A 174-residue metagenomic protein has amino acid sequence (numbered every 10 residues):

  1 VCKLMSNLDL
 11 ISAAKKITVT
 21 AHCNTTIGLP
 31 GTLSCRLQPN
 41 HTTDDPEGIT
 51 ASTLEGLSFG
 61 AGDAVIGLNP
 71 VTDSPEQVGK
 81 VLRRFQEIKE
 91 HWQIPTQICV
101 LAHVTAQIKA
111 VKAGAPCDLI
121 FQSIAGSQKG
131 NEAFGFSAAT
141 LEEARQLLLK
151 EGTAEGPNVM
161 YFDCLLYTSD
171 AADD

Functional and structural regions predicted by a protein language model:
V1-D9: Low-complexity, highly charged intrinsically disordered N-terminal segments that act as targeting/localization
L8-S34: N-terminal amphipathic alpha-helix/helix-capping segment at the start of soluble metabolic enzymes
S34-G48: Active-site mouth loops of central-metabolism enzymes
G56: Conserved, mostly hydrophobic/aromatic
V65-L82: Glycine-rich, proline-tolerant flexible connector loops at the mouths of alpha/beta enzymes
V78-V100, A144-E151: Alpha-helix-loop-beta-strand connector modules within alpha/beta enzyme cores
K112-C164: Phosphate/diphosphate-binding glycine-rich loops and adjacent basic-rich segments that engage nucleotide
Y167-D174: Conserved small/polar residues in nucleotide/adenosyl-binding loops
